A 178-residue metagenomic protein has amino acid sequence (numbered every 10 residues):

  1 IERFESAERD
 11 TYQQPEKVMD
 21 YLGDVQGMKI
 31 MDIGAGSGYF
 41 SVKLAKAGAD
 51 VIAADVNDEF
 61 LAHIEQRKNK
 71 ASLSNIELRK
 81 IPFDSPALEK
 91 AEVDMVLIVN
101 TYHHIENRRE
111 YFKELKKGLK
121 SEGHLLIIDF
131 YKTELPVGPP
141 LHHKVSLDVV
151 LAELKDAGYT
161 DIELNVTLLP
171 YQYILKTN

Functional and structural regions predicted by a protein language model:
D10-M28: Conserved alpha-helix/loop element of class I SAM-dependent methyltransferases that forms part of the SAM/SAH-binding
M31-S85: Class I SAM-dependent methyltransferase SAM/SAH-binding core
P86-V96: A short acidic, Gly/Pro-enriched loop at the edge of an enzyme's catalytic core that lines a small-molecule cofactor
D94-R108: A short SAM/SAH-binding and catalytic strip from SAM-dependent methyltransferases
R109-H124: A short glycine-rich, Lys/Arg-flanked "PGG" loop and its adjoining helix->strand segment in the class I
L126-L151: Conserved class I S-adenosyl-L-methionine
H143-G158, L169, Y173: Short alpha-helix
E163-N178: Core SAM-dependent methyltransferase catalytic element
